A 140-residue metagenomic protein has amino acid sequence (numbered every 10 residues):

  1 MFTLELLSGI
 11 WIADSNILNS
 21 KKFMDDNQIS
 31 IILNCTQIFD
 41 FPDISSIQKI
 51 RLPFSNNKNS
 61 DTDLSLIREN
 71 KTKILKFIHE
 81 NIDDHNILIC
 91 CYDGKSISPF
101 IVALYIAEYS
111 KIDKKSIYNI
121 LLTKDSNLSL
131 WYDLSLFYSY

Functional and structural regions predicted by a protein language model:
F2-I89, E108-Y138: Cysteine-based protein phosphatase catalytic domain of the PTP/DSP
H85-A103: A phosphate-binding catalytic loop at a beta-strand-loop-alpha-helix junction that coordinates phosphoryl groups
